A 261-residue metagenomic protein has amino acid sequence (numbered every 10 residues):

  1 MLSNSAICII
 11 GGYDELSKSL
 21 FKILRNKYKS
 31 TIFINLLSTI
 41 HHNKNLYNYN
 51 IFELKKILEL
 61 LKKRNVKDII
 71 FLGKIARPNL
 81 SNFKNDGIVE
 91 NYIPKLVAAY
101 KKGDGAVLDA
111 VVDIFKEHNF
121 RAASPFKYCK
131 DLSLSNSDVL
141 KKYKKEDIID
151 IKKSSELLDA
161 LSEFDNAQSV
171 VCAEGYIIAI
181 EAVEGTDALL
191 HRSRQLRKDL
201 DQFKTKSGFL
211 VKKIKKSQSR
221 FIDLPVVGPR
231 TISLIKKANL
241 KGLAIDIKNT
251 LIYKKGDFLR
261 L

Functional and structural regions predicted by a protein language model:
L2-A6, K27-S30, H42, R64-K67 (+5 more regions): Short coil/turn connectors at secondary-structure junctions
L2-L36: N-terminal basic/disordered segments at the start of proteins
I9-G11, I32-N35, I69-L72, A122-K127 (+3 more regions): General beta-strand structural signal in soluble alpha/beta enzymes
G11-L16, K74-P78, G105, T250: Gly/Ser/Thr-rich loops at beta-strand to alpha-helix junctions that form or flank small-molecule/cofactor-binding
Y13-S17, K101-G105, N119-K236: Conserved mixed alpha/beta catalytic, RNA-binding, or beta-rich assembly cores of soluble enzyme, regulatory
K18-F21, V183, K255-G256: Conserved strand-to-helix beginnings and helix N-cap segments that scaffold or border functional pockets
L36-H42, L46-V66, K84-L96, G103 (+1 more regions): Feature captures the catalytic cores and cofactor-binding loops of soluble hydro-lyases/lyases that act on carboxylate
I57-K127: N-terminal glycine-rich phosphate/adenylate-binding segment common to multiple enzyme folds
